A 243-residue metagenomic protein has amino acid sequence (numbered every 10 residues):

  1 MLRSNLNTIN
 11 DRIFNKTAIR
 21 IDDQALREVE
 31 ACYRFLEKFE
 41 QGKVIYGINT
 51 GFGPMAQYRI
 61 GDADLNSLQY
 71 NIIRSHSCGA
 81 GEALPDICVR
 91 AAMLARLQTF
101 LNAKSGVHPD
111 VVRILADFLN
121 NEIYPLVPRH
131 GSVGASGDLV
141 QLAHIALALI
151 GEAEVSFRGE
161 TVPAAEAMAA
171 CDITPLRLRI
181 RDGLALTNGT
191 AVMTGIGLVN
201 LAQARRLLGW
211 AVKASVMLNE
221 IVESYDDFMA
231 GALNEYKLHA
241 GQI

Functional and structural regions predicted by a protein language model:
M1-I243: Conserved, well-structured ligand/cofactor-binding cores
